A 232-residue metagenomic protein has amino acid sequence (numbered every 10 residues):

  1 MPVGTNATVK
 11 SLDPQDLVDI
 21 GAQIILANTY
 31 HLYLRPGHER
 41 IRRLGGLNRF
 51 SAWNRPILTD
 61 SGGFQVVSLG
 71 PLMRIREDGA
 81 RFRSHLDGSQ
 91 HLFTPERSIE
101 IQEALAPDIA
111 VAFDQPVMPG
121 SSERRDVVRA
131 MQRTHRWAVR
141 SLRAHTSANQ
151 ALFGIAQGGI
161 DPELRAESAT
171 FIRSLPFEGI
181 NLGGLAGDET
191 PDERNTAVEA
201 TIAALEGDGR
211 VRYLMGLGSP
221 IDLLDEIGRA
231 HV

Functional and structural regions predicted by a protein language model:
M1-T146: Non-catalytic, usually N-terminal nucleic-acid engagement modules in DNA/RNA processing proteins
Q132, A144-H231: Glycine-rich phosphate/ribose-binding loops and adjacent secondary-structure elements that form binding surfaces
